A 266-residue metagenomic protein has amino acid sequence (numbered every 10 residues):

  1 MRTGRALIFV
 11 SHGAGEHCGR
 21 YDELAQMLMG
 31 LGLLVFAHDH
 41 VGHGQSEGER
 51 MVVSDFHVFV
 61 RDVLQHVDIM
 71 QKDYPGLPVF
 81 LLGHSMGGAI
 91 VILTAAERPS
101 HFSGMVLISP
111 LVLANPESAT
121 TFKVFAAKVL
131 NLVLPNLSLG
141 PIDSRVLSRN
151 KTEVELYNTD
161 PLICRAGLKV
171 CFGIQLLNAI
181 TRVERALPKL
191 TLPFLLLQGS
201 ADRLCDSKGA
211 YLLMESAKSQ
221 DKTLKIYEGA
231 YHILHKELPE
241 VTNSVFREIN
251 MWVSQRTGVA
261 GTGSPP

Functional and structural regions predicted by a protein language model:
R5, H12-E16: Active-site glycine-rich loops that stabilize anionic/oxyanionic intermediates across multiple enzyme folds
G15-C18, G44-P75, V241-S244: Catalytic nucleophile-loop/oxyanion-hole region of alpha/beta-hydrolase and closely related hydrolase-like folds
C18-R20, A25-G48: Conserved alpha/beta-hydrolase
Y74-S85: Alpha/beta-hydrolase fold nucleophile elbow
H84-L168: Alpha/beta-hydrolase-fold enzymes
L190, L196-Q198, D202: Short beta-strand/loop motif that positions the catalytic acidic residue of the alpha/beta-hydrolase fold
L192, D206-E215: Short alpha-helix in the alpha/beta-hydrolase fold that links the catalytic acid
E228-P266: Catalytic active-site module of serine/aspartate enzymes centered on a nucleophile-bearing elbow/loop
